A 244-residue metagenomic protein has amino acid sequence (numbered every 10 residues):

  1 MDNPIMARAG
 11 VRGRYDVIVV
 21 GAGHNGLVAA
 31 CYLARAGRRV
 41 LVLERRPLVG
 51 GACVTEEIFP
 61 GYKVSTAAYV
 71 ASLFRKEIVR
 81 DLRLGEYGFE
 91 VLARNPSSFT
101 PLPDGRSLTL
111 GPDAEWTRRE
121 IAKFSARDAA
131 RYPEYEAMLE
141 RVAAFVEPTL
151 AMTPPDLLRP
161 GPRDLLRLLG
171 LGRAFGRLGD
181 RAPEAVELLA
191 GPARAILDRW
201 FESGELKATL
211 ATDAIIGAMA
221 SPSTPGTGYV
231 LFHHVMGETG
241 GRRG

Functional and structural regions predicted by a protein language model:
M1-R8: A short, compositionally biased domain-edge/stem linker segment
A9-L157: N-terminal glycine-rich phosphate/pyrophosphate-binding loop and immediately adjacent elements
D16-V17, D180-R181, G244: Short, contiguous strand/loop micro-motifs
E44, S97, I215, G228 (+1 more regions): Ligand-binding pocket scaffold of soluble enzyme catalytic domains
F59-Y62, G217-A220, R242-G244: A short glycine/serine-rich beta->alpha loop
V70, A220-S223, T227, V235-G237: N-terminal low-complexity, intrinsically disordered patches enriched in charged
P103-G226: Rossmann-like flavin
L188, H233-G244: Helical element adjacent to the flavin cofactor pocket in flavoenzyme catalytic cores
